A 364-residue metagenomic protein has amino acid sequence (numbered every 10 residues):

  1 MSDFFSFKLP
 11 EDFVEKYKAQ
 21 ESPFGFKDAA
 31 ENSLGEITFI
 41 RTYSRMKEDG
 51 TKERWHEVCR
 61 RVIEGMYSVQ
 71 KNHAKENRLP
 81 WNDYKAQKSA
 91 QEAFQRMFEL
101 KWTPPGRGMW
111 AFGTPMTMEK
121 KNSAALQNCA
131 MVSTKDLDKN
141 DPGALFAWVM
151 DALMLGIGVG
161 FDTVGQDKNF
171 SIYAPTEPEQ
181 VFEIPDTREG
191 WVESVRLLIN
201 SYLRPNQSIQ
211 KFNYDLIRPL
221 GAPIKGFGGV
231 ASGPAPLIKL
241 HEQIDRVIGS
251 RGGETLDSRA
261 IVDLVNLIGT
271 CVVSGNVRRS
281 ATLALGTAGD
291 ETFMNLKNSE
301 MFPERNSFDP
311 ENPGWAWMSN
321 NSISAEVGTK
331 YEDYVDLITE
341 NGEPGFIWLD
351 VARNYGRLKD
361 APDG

Functional and structural regions predicted by a protein language model:
M1-G364: Extended catalytic cores of very large enzyme megasubunits
